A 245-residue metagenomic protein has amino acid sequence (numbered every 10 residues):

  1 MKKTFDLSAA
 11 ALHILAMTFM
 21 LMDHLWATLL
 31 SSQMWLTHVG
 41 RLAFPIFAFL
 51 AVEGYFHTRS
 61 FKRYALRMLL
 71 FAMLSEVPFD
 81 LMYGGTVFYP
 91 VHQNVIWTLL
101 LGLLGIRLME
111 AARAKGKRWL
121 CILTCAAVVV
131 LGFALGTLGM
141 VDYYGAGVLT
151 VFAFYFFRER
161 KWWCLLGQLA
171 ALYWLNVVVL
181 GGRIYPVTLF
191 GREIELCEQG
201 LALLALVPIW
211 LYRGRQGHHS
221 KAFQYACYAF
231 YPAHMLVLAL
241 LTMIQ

Functional and structural regions predicted by a protein language model:
M1-Q245: Alpha-helical transmembrane segments and their immediate juxtamembrane cytosolic regions
